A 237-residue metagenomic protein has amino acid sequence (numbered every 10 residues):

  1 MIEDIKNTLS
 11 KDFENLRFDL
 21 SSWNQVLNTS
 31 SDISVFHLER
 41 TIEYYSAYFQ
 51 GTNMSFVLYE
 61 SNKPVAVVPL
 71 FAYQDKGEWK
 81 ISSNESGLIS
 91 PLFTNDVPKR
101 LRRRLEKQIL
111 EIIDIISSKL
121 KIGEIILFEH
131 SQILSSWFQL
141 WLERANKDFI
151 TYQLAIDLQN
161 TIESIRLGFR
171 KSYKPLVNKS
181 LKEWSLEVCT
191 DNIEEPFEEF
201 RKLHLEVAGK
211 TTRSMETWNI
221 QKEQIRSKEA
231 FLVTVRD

Functional and structural regions predicted by a protein language model:
I2-E78, H130-D237: A conserved beta-strand-loop-helix scaffold within acyl/acetyltransferase catalytic domains
D75-N146: Acyl-donor binding region in acyl/amide transferases
